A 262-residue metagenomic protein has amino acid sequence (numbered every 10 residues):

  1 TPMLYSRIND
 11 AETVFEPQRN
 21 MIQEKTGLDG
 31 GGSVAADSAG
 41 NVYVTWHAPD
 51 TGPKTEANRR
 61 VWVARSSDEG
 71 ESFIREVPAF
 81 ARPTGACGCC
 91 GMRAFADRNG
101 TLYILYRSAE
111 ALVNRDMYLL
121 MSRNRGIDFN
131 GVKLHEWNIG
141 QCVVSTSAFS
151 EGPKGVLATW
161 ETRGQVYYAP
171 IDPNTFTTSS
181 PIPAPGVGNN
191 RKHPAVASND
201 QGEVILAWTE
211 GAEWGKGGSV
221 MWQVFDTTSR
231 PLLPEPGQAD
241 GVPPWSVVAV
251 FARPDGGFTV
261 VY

Functional and structural regions predicted by a protein language model:
T1-Y262: Extracellular, repeat-based ectodomains that mediate carbohydrate processing or recognition
